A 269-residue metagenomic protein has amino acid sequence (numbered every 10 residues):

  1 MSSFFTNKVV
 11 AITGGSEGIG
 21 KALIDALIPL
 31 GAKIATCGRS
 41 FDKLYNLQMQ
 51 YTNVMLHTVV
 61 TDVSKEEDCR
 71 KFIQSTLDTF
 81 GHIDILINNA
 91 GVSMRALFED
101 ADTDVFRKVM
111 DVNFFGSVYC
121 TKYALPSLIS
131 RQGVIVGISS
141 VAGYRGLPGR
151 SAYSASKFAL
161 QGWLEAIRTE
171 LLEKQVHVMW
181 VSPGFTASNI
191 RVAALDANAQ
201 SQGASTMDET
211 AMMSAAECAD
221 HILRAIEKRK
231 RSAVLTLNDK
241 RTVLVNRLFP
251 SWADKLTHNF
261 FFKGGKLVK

Functional and structural regions predicted by a protein language model:
V9, S16-E17: Conserved glycine-rich cofactor-binding loop
L30-L47: Conserved glycine-rich Rossmann-like NAD(P)H-binding loop of the short-chain dehydrogenase/reductase
V60-K71, T103: The beta1-alpha1 cofactor-binding region of Rossmann-like NAD(H)/NADP(H)-dependent oxidoreductases
L97-F98, D102-R107: Substrate-binding pocket helix/loop in short-chain dehydrogenase/reductase
T121, S156: Active-site helix of classical SDR
S140: Residue(s) in the substrate-gating loop at a strand-loop-helix junction that position the organic substrate next
E173-L237: SDR active-site lid
